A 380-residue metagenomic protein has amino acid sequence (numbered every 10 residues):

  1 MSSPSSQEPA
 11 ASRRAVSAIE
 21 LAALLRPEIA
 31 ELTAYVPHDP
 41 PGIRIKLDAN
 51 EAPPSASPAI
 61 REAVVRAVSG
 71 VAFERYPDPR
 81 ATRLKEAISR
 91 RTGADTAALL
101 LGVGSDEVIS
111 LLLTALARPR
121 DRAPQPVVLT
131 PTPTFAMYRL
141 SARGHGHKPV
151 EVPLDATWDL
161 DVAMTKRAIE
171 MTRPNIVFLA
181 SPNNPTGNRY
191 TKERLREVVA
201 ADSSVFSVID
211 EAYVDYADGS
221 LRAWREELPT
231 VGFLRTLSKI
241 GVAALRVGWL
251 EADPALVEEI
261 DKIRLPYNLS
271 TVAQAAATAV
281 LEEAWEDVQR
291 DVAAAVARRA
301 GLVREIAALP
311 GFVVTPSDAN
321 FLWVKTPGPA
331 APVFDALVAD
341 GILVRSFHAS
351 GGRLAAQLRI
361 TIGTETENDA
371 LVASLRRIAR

Functional and structural regions predicted by a protein language model:
S2-Q7, A339-D340, G351-R380: PLP-dependent enzyme catalytic core of the Aspartate aminotransferase-like
S2-R75, E86, R90, R173: N-terminal "arm"/small-domain region of PLP-dependent enzymes with the aminotransferase-like
P9, A72-S204, Y213-L228, G232: Conserved core of the PLP fold type I
P27-I29, A34, P316-S317, V324 (+1 more regions): Conserved PLP cofactor-binding pocket of PLP-dependent enzymes
S57, T230-A308, V313-V314: PLP-dependent aminotransferase class I/II
L154, A295-V296, I306-D340: Conserved PLP-binding catalytic core of the aspartate aminotransferase-like
A252, V324-G328, I362-T364: Short beta-strand-to-loop capping motifs
